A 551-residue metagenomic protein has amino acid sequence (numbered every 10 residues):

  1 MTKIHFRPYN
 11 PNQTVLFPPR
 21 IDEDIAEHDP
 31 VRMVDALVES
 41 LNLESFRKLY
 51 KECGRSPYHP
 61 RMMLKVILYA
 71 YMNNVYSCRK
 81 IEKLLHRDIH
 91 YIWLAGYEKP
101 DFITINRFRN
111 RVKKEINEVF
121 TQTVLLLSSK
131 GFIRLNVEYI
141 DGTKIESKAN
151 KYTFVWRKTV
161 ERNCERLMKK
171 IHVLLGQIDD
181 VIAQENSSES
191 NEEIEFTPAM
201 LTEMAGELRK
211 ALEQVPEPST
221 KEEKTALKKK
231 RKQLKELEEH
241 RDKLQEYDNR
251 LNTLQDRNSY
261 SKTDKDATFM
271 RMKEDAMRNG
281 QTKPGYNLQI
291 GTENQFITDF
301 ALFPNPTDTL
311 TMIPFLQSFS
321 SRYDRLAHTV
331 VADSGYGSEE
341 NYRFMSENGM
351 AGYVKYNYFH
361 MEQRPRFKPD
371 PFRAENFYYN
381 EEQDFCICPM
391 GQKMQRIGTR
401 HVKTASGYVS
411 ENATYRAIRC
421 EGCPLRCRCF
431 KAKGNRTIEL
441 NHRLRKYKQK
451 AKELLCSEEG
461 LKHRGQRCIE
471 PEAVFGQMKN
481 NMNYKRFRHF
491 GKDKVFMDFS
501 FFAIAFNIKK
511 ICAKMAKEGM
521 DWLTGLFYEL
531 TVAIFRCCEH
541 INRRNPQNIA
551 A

Functional and structural regions predicted by a protein language model:
M1-R32: Hydrophobic alpha-helical membrane-insertion signals
K3, Y50-G54, E459-K462: A ubiquitous short alpha-helical element
P8, I67, N74-R87, E98-A551: Anion-binding and metal-coordination hotspots
T14, E27, E39, H59 (+3 more regions): Generic alpha-helical segment signature
A26-L68, H442: Basic, short loop/linker segments at the boundary and entry of helix-turn-helix/winged-helix-like folds
A36-R47, M72-V75, R87-L94: Short helix-loop boundary/capping segments at the starts of domains
C53, I92-G96, T123-L125: Catalytic micro-motifs at enzyme active sites that drive phosphoryl/nucleotidyl and oxygen chemistry
